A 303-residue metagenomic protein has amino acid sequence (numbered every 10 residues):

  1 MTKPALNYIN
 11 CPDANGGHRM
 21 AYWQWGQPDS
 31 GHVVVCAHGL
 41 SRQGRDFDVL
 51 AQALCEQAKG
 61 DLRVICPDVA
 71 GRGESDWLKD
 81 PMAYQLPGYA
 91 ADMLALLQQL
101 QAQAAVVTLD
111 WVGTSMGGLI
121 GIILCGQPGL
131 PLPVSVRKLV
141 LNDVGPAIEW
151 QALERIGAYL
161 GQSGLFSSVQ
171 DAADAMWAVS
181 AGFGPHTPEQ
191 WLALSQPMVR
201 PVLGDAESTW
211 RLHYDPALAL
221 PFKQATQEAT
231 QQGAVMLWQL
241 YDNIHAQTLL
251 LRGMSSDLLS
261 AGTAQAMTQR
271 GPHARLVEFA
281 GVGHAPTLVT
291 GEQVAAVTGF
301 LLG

Functional and structural regions predicted by a protein language model:
M1-V35, E56-L62, E292, T298-G303: Alpha/beta-hydrolase fold catalytic core
A14-G16, V49, C55, C66-V112 (+2 more regions): Active-site loop/oxyanion-hole signature of alpha/beta-hydrolase fold enzymes
Q24-W77: Conserved HGGG/HGGXW glycine-rich cap/lid loop of the alpha/beta-hydrolase fold
V106-W150: Conserved hydrolase catalytic core segment
S167-Q224: Conserved alpha/beta-hydrolase catalytic His-Asp/Glu region
L203-A266: Conserved serine/cysteine hydrolase catalytic core
R270-H284: Catalytic histidine neighborhood in serine/cysteine hydrolases with alpha/beta-hydrolase-type architecture
V282-E292: Catalytic histidine-centered segment of alpha/beta-hydrolase-like enzymes
